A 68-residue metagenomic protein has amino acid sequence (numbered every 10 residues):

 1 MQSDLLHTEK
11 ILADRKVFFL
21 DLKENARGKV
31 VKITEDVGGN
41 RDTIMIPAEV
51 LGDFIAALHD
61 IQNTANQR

Functional and structural regions predicted by a protein language model:
M1-R68: Positively charged, low-complexity terminal tracts and the immediately adjacent first secondary-structure elements
